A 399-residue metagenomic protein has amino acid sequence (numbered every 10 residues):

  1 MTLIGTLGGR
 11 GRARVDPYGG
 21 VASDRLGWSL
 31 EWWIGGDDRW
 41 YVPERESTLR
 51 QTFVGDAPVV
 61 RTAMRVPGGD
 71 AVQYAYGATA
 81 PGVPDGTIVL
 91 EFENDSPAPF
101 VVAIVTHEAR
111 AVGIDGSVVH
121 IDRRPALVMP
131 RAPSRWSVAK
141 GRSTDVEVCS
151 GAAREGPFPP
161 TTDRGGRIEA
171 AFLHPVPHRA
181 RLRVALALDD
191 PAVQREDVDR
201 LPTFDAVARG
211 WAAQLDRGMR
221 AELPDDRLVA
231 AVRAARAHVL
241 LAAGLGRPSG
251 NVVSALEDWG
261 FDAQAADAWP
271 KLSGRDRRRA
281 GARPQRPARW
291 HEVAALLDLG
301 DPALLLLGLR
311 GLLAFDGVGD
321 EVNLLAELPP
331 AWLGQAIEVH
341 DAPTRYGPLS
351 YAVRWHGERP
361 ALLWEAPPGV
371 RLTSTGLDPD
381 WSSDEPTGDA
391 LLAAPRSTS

Functional and structural regions predicted by a protein language model:
M1-A230, D298-R310, A314-S399: Terminal accessory carbohydrate-recognition/targeting modules of carbohydrate-active enzymes
P159-G165, G210-D298: Substrate-binding groove/exosite segments of carbohydrate-active enzymes
